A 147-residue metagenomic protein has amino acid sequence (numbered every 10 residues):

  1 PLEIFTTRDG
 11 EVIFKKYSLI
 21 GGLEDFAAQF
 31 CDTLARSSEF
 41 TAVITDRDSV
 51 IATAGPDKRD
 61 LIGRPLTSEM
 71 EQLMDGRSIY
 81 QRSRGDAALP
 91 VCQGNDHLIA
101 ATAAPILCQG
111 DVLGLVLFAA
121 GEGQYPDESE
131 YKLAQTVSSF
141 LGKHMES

Functional and structural regions predicted by a protein language model:
L2-F5, Q72, Q109: Non-catalytic regulatory/interaction regions at protein termini and inter-domain linkers
E3-Y17: Short, basic amphipathic alpha-helical segments that act as recognition/interaction helices in nucleic-acid-binding
F14-Y17, A54-D57, F118-G123: Short hinge/gating elements
I20-G22, Q29-N95: Structured interaction and signal-relay segments at domain junctions
E24-T33, I62-Q72, Y80, A119-S147: Juxtadomain coupling helices with adjacent low-complexity linkers
N95-P105: A short beta-strand signature within small-molecule sensing/ligand-binding domains used in signal transduction
I106-V116: Short hydrophobic/glycine-rich mini-motifs in sensory/regulatory modules that couple input to downstream signaling
